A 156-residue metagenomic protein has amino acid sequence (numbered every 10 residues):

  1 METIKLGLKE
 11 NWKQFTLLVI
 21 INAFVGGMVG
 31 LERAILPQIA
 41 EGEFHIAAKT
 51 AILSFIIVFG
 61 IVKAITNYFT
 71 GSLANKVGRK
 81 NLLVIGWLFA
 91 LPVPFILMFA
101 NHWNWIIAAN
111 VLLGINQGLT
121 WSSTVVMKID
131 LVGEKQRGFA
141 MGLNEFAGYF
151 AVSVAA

Functional and structural regions predicted by a protein language model:
K9-G60: Helix-loop boundary and gating motifs at the non-cytosolic
L18, N104-N110: Short hydrophobic/alpha-helical segments at membrane-entry points of transmembrane helices in Major Facilitator
G60-Y68, S153: Residue-level signature of mid-helix packing/kink "hotspots" within the transmembrane helices of 12-pass Major
T66-G78: Helix-to-loop junctions at the C-terminal end of transmembrane segments in multipass secondary transporters
G78, F99-N104: Helix-breaking motifs and short loop linkers at transmembrane-helix boundaries and internal kinks in secondary membrane
L88-N101: C-terminal ends and interior cores of transmembrane alpha-helices in multi-pass membrane transporters/permeases
A109-G148: Cytoplasmic helix-loop-helix junction between adjacent transmembrane helices in 12-TM secondary transporters
